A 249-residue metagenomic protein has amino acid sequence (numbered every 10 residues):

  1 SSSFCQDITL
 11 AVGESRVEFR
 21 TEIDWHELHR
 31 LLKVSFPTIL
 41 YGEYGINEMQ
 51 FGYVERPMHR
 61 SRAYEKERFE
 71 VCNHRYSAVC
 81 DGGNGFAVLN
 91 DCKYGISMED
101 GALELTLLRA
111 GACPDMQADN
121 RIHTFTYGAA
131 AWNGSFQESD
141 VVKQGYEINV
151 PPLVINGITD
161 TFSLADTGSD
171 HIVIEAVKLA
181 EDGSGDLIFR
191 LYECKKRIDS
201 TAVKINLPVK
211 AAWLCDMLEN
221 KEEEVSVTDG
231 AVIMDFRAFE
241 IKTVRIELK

Functional and structural regions predicted by a protein language model:
S1-K249: C-terminal (or distal) subdomains of carbohydrate-active enzymes
